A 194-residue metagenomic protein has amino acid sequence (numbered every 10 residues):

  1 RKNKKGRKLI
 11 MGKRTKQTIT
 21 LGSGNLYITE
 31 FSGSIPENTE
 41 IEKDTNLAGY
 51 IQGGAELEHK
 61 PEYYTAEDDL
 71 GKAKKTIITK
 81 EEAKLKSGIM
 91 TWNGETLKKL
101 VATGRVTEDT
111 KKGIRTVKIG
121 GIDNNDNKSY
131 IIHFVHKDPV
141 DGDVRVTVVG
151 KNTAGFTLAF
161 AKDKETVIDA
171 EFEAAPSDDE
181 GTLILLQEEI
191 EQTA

Functional and structural regions predicted by a protein language model:
G6-G49, A194: Polar/acidic, low-complexity leader/linker segments enriched in S/T/G and N/D
E30, F134-D141, A174-P176: Short acidic, glycine-rich loop/turn motifs
T45-E81: A glycine-rich, hydrophobic loop/mini-helix early in the fold
G53, E81-L85, R115, K128-Y130: A generic structural signal for short beta-strands and their flanking turns/coil linkers
K74-L97, D163-S177: Oligomerization/assembly interface segments of phage tail-like spikes and tubes
K99-D138: Extended, positively charged loop/linker patches that create polyanion-binding surfaces
G142-A194: Mixed-charge, glycine-accented linear interaction segment located at domain edges/termini
